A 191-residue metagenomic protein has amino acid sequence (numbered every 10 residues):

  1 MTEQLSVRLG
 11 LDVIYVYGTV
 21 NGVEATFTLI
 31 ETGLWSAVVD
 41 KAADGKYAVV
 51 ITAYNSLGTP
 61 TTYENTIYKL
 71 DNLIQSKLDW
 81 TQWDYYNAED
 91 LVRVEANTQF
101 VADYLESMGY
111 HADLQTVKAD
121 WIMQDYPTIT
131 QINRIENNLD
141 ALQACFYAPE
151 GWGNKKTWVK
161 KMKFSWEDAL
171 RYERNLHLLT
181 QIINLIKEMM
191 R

Functional and structural regions predicted by a protein language model:
M1-L5: Structural beta-strand segments of beta-rich domains
L9-Y15, V20-G22: Short proline/glycine-enriched turn/loop motifs at strand-loop junctions of beta-rich domains
G22-T28, T61: Surface-exposed loop/edge segments in extracytoplasmic proteins
I30-V38: Aromatic sugar-binding surface patches on proteins that engage polysaccharides or sugar-phosphate polymers
V39-K46: Surface-exposed, short loops/turns at beta-strand junctions within beta-sandwich domains
I51-A53: Conserved structural position at the C-terminal beta-strand of extracellular beta-sandwich adhesion modules
T59-K69: Edge beta-strands of extracellular beta-sandwich domains
L70-R191: Extracellular "spike/adhesin" assembly and maturation modules and analogous cytosolic coiled-coil scaffolds
